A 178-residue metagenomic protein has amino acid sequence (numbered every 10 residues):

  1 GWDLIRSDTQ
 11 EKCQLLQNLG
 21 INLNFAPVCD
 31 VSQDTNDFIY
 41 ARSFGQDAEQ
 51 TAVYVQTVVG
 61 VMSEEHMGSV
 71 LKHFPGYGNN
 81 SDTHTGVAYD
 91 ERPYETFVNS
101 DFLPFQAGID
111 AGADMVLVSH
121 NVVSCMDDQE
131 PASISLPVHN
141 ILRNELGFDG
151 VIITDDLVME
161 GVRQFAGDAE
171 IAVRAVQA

Functional and structural regions predicted by a protein language model:
G1, D34-F44, T83-G86: Surface-exposed, active-site-proximal loop segments in enzymatic domains
G1-Q14, A48-V53, E95-N99: Glycine-rich anion/phosphate-binding loops
D8-V31, T51-G76: Glycine-rich, aromatic-flanked loop segments that form ligand/cofactor-binding clefts across common enzyme folds
V28-A41, H120-A132: Glycine-rich, proline-tolerant flexible connector loops at the mouths of alpha/beta enzymes
Q46, V53-A178: Second-shell residues forming the walls of enzyme active-site clefts
